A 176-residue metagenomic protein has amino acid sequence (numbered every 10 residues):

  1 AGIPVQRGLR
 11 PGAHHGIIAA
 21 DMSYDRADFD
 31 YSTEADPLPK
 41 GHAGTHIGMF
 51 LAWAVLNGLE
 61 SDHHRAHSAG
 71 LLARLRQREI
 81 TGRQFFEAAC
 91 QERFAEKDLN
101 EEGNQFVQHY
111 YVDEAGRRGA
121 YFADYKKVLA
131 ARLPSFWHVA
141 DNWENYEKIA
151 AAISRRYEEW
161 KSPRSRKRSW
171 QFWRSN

Functional and structural regions predicted by a protein language model:
A1-D21: N-terminal amphipathic/basic-hydrophobic helices that include classical n-h-c signal peptides and signal-anchor
G8-P11, H15, F122, R155 (+1 more regions): Compositionally biased, intrinsically disordered low-complexity regions
A20-F85: N-terminal low-complexity, intrinsically disordered segments
A35-P37, Y146-I149, I153-Y157: Polar/charged low-complexity regulatory segments
L59-H63, A95, L99, G116 (+2 more regions): Intrinsically disordered or highly flexible coil/loop and linker segments, enriched in small and charged/polar residues
E79-K148: Amphipathic protein-protein interaction modules
S165-N176: Polybasic, Ser/Thr-rich amphipathic helices
